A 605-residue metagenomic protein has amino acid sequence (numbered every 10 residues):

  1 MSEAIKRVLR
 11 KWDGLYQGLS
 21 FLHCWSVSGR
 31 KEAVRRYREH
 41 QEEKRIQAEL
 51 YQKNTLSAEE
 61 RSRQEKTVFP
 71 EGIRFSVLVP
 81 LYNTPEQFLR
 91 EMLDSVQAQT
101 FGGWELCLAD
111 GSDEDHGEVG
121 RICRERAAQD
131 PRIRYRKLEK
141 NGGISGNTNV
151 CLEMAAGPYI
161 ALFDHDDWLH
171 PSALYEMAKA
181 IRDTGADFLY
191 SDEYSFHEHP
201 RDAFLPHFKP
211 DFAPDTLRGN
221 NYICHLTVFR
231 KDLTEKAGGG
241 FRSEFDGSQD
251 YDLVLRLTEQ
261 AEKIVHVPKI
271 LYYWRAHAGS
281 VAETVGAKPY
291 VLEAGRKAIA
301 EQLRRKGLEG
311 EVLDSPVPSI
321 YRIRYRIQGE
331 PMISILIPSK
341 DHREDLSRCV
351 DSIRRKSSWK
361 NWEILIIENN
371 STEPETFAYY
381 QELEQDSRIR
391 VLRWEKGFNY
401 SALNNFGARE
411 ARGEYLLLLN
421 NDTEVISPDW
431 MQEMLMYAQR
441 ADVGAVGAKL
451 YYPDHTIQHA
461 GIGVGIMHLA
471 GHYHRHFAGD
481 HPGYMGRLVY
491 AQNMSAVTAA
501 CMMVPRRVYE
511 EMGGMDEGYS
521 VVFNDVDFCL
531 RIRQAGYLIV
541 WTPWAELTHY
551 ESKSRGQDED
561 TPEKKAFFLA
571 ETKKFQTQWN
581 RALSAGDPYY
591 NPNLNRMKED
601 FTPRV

Functional and structural regions predicted by a protein language model:
C24-S95, A300-R355: N-proximal low-complexity "stem/linker" segments adjacent to membrane-targeting elements
Q97-K140, R354-R393: Acidic donor-binding segment of Leloir-type glycosyltransferases
L138-A155, W394-A411: Glycine-rich, basic loop-to-helix element that forms the pyrophosphate-binding segment of sugar-nucleotide handling
S145, E153, A203-K231, D246 (+4 more regions): A recurrent flexible, glycine/aromatic-enriched loop bordering the glycosyltransferase active site that acts as
I160, L416: Short aromatic/hydrophobic "clamp" motif used to bind/position activated sugar donors
S172-F204, T423-H468: Conserved donor NDP-sugar-binding/catalytic core segment of glycosyltransferases
P214-A300, V504, G514-Y519: Conserved nucleotide-sugar donor-binding catalytic segment
G238-L255, Y290, E424, A491-T548 (+1 more regions): Donor nucleotide-sugar recognition loop
